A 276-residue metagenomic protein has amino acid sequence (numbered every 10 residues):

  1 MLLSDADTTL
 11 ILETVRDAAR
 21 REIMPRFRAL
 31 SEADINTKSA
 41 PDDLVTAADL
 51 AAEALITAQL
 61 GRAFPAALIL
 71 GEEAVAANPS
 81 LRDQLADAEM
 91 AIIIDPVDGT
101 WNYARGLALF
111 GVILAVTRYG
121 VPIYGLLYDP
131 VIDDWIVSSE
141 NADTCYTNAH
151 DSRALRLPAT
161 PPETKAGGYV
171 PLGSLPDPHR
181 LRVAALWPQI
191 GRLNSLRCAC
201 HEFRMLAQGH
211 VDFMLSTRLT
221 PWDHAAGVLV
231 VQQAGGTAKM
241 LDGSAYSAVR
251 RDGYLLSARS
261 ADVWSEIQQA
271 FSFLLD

Functional and structural regions predicted by a protein language model:
M1-V97: N-terminal subdomain of lithium-sensitive/metallo-dependent phosphomonoesterases centered on the IMPase/IPPase/PAP
I23, D49, L60, T100 (+4 more regions): Residue-level signal for inorganic ion chemistry
T37, D83-A86, V137, T160-T164 (+1 more regions): Solvent-exposed alpha-helices and their adjacent loops that cap or buttress functional pockets in soluble metabolic
L50, E73, P96-G99, P130 (+3 more regions): Generic detector of well-ordered alpha-helical packing
L55, G111, A226-V230: Short amphipathic alpha-helical face segments that pack within enzyme cores and frequently flank/anchor catalytic
R82-T144: DPxDG-like acidic metal-binding loop motif
P158-D276: An extended, acidic
